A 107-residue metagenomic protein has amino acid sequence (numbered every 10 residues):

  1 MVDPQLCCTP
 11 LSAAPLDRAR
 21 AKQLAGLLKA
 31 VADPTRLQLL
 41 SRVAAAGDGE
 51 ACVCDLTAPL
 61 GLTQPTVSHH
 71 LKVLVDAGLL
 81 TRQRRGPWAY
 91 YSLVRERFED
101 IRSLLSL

Functional and structural regions predicted by a protein language model:
M1-V31, A77, L105: N-terminal leader segment of winged-helix/HTH proteins
K22, G26-T63, R85, A89-R97: N-terminal helix-turn-helix DNA-binding core of bacterial DNA-binding proteins
R36, H69-H70: Histidine-centered divalent metal-coordination motifs
V43, L104-L105: Residue-level signal for well-ordered alpha-helical positions
A58, H69, V75-D76: Alpha-helical residues within the helix-turn-helix
D100-I101: Residues that scaffold the ATP/ADP-binding catalytic core of kinase and kinase-like folds
